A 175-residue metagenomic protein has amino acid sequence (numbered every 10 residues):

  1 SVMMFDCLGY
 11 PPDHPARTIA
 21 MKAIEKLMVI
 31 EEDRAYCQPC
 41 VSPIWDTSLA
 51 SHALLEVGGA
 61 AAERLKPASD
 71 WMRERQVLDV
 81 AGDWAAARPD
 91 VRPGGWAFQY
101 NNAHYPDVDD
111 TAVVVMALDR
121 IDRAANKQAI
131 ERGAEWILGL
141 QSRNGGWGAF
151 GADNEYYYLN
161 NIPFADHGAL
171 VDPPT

Functional and structural regions predicted by a protein language model:
V2-T175: Preference for long, amphipathic alpha-helical scaffolds in soluble/luminal domains and all-alpha bundles
